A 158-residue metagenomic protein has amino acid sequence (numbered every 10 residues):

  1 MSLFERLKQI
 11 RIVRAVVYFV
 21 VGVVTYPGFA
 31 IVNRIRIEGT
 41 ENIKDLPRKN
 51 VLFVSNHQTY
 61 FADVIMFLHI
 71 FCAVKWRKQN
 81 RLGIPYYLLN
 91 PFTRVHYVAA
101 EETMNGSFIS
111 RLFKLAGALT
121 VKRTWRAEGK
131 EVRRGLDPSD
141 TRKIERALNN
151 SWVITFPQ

Functional and structural regions predicted by a protein language model:
M1-R36: N-terminal membrane-anchoring alpha-helices
I31-Q158: Soluble catalytic domains of membrane acyltransferases
